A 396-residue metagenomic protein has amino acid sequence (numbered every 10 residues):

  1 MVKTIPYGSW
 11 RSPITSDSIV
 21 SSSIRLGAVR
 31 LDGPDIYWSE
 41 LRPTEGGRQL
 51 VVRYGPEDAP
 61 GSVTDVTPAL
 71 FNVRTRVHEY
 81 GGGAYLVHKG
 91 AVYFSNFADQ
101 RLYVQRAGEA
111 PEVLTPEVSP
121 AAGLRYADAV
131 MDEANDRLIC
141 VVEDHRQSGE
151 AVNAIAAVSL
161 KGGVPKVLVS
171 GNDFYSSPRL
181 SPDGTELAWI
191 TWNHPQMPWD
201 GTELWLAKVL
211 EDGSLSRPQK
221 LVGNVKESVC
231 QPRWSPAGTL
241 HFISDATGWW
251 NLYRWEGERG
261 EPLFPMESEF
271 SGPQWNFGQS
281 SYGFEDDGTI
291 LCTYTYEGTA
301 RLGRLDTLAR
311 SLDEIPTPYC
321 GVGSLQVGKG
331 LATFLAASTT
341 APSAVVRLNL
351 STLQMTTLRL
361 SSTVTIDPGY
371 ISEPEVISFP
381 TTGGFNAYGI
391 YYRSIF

Functional and structural regions predicted by a protein language model:
Y7-Y54, R74-L86: Beta-strand-rich domains and repeat architectures in extracellular enzymes and scaffolds, especially beta-propellers
P13-I19, T64-T75, E112-S119, V164-V169 (+4 more regions): A short beta-strand motif characteristic of beta-propeller blades
S23-R30, S39-E40, Q49, T64-D65 (+6 more regions): Non-catalytic accessory segments flanking enzyme active sites
L31-G33, V87-K89, D132-A134, P182-D183 (+3 more regions): Residue-level detector of Asp-centered blade-edge/turn motifs that repeat once per structural unit in beta-propeller
I36, V92, L138, L187 (+3 more regions): Hydrophobic beta-strand positions that form the internal "hydrophobic ladder" of WD40/Gbeta-like beta-propeller blades
E40-L50, V73-E79, F94-L102, V118-R125 (+9 more regions): A flexible loop/linker signature enriched in serine peptidases of the S9 family
G55-A59, R106-E109, S159-G163, V209-G213 (+3 more regions): Short loop/turn segments that connect beta-strands within beta-propeller blades
A91-A107, P111-L114, D128-M131, L138: Hydrophobic or amphipathic alpha-helical targeting/insertion segments
